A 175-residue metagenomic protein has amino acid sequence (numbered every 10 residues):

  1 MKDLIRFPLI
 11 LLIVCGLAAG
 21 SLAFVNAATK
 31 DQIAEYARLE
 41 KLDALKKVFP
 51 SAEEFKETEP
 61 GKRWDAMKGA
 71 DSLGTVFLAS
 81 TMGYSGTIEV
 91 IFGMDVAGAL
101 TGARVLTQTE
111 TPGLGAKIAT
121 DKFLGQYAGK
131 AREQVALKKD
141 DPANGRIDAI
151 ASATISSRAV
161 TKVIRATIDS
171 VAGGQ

Functional and structural regions predicted by a protein language model:
K2-Q175: Flexible, solvent-exposed loop/hinge segments and secondary-structure transition points
